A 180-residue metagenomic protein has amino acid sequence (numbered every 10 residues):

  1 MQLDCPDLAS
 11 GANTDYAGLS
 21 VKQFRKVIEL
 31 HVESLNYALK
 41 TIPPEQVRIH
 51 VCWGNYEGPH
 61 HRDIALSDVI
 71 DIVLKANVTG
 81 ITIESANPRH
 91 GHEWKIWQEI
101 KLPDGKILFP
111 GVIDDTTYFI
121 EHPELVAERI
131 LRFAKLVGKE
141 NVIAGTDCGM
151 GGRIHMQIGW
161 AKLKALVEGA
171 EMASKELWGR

Functional and structural regions predicted by a protein language model:
M1-R180: Domain-level signal for soluble alpha/beta catalytic cores
